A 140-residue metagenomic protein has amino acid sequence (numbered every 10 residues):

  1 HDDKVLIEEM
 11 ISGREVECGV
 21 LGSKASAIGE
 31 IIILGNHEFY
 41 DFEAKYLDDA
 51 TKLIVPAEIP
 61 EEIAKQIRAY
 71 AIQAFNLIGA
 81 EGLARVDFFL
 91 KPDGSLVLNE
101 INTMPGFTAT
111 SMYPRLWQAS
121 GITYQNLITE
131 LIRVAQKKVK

Functional and structural regions predicted by a protein language model:
H1-Q66, S95-V97: Phosphate-binding site of ATP-dependent enzymes
K45, P60-K140: ATP-dependent carboxylate activation and anion-phosphoryl transfer catalytic cores that bind Mg-ATP to form
